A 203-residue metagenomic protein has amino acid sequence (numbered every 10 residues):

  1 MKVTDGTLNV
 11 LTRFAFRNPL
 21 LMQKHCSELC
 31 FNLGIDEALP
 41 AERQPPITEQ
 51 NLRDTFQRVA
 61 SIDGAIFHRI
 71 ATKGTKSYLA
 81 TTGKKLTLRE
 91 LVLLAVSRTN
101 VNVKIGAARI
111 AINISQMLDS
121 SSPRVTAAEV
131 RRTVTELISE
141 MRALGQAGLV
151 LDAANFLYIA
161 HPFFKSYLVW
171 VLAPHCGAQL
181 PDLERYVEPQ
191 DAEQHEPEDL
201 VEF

Functional and structural regions predicted by a protein language model:
M1, R17-L20, N155, C176: Glycine-centered flexibility motif
M1-V3, G83: Short helix-capping and inter-helix turn/linker motifs at the boundaries of alpha-helical repeat units
V3-A65: Amphipathic alpha-helical "lid/sensor" segments that cap RecA-like P-loop NTPase cores
P45-F203: C-terminal leucine-rich, beta-strand-based interaction scaffolds used for sensing/assembly
